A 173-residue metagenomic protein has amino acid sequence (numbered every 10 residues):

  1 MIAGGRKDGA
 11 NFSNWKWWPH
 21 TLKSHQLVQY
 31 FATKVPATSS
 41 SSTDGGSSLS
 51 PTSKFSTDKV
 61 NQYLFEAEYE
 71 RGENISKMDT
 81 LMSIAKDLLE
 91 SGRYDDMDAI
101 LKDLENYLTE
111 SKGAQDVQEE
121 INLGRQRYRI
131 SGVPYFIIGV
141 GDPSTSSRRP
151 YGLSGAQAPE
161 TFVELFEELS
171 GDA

Functional and structural regions predicted by a protein language model:
M1-W15: A conserved beta-strand/loop capping segment in the N-terminal third of enzymes that catalyze redox or closely related
N14-K16, I137-I138: Short coil/turn segments at secondary-structure boundaries
W15-H20, N74-I75: A glycine-rich, coil/turn loop motif that links secondary-structure elements
T21-L22, G141: Short secondary-structure capping/turn micro-motifs that flank functional sites
K23-L27: Conserved N-terminal beta-strand and adjoining loop/helix that marks the start of the Nudix/MutT-like hydrolase domain
Q29-A173: C-terminal cap of thioredoxin/glutaredoxin-like
